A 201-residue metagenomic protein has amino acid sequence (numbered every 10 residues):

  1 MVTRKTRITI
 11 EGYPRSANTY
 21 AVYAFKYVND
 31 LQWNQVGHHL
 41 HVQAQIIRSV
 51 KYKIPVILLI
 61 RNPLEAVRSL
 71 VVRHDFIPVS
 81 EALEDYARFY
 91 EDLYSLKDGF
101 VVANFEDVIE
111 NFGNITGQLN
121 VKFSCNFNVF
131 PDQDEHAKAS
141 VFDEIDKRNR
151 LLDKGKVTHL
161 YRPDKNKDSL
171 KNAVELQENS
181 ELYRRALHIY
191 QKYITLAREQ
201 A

Functional and structural regions predicted by a protein language model:
M1-A103, E178, R185-H188, K192-Q200: PAPS-dependent sulfotransferase catalytic domain
M1-R7, V71, N126-A201: PAPS-dependent sulfotransferases, especially Golgi type II membrane carbohydrate sulfotransferases
N29, N120-F127: Short, hydrophobic alpha-helical segments
Q45-S49, F112-I115, A139-F142: Short, solvent-exposed polar/charged micro-motifs at secondary-structure junctions
K53-P55, G117-Q118, D143-R148: Short, surface-exposed amphipathic charged segments that create phosphate/polyanion-binding patches used for binding
L64-E65, V108, V141-F142: Surface-exposed, flexible loop/turn segments at secondary-structure boundaries
K97-K122: Phosphate-binding beta-loop-alpha motif at adenosine-nucleotide cofactor sites
